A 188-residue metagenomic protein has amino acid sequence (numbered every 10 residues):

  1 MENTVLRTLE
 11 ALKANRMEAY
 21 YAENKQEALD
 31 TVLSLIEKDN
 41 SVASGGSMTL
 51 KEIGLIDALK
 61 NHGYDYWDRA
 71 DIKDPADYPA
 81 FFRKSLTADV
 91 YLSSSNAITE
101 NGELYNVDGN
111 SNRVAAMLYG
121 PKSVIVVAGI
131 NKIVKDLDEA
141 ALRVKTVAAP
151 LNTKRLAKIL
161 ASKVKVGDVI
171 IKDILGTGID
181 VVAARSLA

Functional and structural regions predicted by a protein language model:
E2-F82, T87-L92: N-terminal active-site beta-alpha-beta segment that forms phosphate/nucleotide-binding and substrate-recognition loops
L86-A188: Conserved phosphate- and dinucleotide-binding cores of soluble alpha/beta proteins, encompassing both enzyme active
